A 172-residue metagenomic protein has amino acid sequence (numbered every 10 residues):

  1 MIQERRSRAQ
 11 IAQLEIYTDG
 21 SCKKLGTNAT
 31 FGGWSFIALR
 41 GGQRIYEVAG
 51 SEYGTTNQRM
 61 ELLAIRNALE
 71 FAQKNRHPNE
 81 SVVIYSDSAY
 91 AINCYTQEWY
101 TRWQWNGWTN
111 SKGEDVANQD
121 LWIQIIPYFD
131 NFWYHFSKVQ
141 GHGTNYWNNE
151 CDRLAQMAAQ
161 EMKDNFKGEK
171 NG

Functional and structural regions predicted by a protein language model:
I2-R59, N67-K74, Y95, D152-N171: RNase H-like nuclease fold core
S21-T27, R66-E150: RNase H catalytic domain
N57-E61, A117-N118: Phosphate/oxyanion-binding active-site loops and adjacent basic polyanion-contact surfaces
